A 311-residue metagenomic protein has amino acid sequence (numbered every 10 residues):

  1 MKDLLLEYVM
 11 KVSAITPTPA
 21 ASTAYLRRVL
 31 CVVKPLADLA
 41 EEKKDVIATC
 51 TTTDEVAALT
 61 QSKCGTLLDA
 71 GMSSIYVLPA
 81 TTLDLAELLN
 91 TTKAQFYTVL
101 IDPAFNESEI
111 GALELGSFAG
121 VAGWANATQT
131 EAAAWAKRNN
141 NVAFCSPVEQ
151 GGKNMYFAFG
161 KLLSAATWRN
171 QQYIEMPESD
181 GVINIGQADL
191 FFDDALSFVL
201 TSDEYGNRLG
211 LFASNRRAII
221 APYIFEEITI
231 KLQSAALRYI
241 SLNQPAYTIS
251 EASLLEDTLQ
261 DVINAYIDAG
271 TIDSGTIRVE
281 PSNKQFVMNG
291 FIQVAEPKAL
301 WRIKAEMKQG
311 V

Functional and structural regions predicted by a protein language model:
M1-A58, D189-V311: Structured, hydrophobic secondary-structure cores that serve as assembly/anchoring elements
E7-V9, L39, S62, A86-T92: Low-complexity, intrinsically disordered/propeptide-like segments
L30-C31, L68-M72, L78-A246, S253-L255 (+3 more regions): A glycine- and small-residue-enriched flexible loop/hinge signal that marks low-structured segments
D45-S74, L78: N-terminal assembly/attachment segments of tailed bacteriophage virion structural proteins
